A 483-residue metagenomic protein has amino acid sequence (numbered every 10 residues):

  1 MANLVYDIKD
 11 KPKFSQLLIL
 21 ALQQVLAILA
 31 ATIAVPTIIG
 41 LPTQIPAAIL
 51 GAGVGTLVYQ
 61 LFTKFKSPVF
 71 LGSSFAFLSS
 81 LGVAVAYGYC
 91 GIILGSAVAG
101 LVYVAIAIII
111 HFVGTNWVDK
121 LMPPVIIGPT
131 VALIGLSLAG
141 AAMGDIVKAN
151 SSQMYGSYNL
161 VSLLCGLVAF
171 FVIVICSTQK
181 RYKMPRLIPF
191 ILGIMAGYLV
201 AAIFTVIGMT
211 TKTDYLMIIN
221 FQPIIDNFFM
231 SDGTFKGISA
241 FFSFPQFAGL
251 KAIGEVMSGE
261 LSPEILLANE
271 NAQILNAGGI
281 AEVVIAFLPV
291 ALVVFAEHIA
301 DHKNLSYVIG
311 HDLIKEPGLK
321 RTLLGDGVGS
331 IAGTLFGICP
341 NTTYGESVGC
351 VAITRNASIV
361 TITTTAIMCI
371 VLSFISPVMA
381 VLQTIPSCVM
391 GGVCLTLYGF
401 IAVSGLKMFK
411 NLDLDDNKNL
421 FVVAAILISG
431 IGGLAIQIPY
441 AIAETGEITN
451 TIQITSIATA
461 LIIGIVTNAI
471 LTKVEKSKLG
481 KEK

Functional and structural regions predicted by a protein language model:
M1-S15, T32-I38, P42, L78-Y87 (+2 more regions): Transmembrane alpha-helical segments and their short flanking loops that form helix-hairpins/helix-helix interfaces
V5, K9-F14, I38-V58, I280 (+1 more regions): Membrane-embedded helical hairpins/re-entrant loop segments and their flanking transmembrane helices within multi-pass
Q16-F170, F374-V378, T384, C388 (+4 more regions): Early transmembrane hairpin of solute transport permeases
L41-Q44, Y158, F171-M257, L261 (+5 more regions): Flexible hinge motifs at transmembrane-helix junctions and intramembrane kinks/re-entrant loops in multi-pass membrane
I45-P46, Y89, P124, L163-L164 (+5 more regions): Membrane-interfacial loop-to-helix junctions in multi-pass transporters
Q60-L71, G88, K120, S177-I188 (+2 more regions): Membrane-helix interface "capping/anchor" motifs
